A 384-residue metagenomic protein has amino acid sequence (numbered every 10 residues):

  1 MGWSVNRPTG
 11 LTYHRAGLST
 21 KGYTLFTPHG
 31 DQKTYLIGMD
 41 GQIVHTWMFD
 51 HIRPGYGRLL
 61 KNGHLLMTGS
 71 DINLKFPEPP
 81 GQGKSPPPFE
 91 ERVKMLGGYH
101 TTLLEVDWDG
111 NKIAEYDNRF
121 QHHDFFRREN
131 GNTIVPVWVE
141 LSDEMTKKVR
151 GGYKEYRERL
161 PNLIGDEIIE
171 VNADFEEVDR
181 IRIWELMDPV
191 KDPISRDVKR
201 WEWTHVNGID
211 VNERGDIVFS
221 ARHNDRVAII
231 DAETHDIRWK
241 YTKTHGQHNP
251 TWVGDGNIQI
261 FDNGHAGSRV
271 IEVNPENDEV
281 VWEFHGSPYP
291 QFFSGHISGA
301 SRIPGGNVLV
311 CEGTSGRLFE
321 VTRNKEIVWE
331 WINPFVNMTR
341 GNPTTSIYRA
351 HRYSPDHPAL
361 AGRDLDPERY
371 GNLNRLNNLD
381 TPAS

Functional and structural regions predicted by a protein language model:
M1-S384: Histidine-/acidic-rich catalytic cores in large beta-rich domains
